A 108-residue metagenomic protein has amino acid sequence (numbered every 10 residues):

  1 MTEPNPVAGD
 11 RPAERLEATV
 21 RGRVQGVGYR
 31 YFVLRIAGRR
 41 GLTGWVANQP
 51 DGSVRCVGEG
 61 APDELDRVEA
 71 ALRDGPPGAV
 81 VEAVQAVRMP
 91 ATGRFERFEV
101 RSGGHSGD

Functional and structural regions predicted by a protein language model:
M1-D108: Intrinsically disordered, low-complexity, mixed-charge
